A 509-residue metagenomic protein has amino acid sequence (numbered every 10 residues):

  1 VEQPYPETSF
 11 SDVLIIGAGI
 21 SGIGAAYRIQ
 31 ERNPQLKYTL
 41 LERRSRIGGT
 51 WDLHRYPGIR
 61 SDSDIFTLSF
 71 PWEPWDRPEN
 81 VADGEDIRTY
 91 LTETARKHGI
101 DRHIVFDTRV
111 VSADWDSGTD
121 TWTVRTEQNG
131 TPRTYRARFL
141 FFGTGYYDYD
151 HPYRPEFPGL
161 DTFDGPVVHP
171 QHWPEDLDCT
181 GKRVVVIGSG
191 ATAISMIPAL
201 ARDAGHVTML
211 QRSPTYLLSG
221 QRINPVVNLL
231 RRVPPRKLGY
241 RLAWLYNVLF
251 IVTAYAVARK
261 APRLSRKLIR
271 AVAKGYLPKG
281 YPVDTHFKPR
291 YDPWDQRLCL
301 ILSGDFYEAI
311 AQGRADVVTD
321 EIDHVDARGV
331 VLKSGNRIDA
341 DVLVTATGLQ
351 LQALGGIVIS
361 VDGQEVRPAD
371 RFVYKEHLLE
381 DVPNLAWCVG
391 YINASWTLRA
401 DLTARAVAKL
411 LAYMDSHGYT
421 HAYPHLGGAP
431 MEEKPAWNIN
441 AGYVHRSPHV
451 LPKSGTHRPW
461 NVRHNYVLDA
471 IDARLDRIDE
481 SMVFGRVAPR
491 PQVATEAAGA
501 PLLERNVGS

Functional and structural regions predicted by a protein language model:
Y5-F10, L14-I15, I20, G24-A25 (+6 more regions): Rossmann-like dinucleotide-binding core of oxidoreductases
S11, I15, I20-I104, Q211-R212 (+2 more regions): Beta1-alpha1 glycine-rich phosphate/pyrophosphate-binding loop at the start of Rossmann-like nucleotide-binding domains
I16, Y135-Y147, V184-I187, V330 (+1 more regions): Short hydrophobic core segments
L68-F70, P166-V167, E376-N393: Short FAD-binding loop at a beta-strand-to-alpha-helix junction that anchors the flavin cofactor in diverse
W75-E93, V105, I187, V257-R266 (+1 more regions): Short beta-strand to alpha-helix junction loop
E79-D148, H324-V325: Feature captures the FAD/FMN-dependent oxidoreductase FAD-binding
A193, Y216-S219, N228-L229, V373 (+1 more regions): C-terminal, flexible cofactor-proximal segment of oxidoreductases
Y276-D339: Alpha/beta-hydrolase fold catalytic core
